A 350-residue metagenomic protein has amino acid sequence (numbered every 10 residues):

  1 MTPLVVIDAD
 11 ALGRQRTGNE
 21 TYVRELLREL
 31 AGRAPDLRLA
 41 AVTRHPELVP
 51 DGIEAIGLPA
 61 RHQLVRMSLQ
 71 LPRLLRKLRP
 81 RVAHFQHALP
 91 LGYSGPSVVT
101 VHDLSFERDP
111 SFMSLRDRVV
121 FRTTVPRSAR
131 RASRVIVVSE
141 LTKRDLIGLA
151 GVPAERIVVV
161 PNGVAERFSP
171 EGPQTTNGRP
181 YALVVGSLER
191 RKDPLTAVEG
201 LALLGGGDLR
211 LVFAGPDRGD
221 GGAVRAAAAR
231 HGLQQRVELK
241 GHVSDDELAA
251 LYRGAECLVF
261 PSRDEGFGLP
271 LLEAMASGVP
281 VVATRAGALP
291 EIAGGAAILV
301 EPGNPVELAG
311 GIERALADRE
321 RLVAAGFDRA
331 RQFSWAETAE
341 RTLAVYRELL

Functional and structural regions predicted by a protein language model:
M1-L350: Carbohydrate transferase catalytic cores enriched for Leloir-type hexosyltransferases
